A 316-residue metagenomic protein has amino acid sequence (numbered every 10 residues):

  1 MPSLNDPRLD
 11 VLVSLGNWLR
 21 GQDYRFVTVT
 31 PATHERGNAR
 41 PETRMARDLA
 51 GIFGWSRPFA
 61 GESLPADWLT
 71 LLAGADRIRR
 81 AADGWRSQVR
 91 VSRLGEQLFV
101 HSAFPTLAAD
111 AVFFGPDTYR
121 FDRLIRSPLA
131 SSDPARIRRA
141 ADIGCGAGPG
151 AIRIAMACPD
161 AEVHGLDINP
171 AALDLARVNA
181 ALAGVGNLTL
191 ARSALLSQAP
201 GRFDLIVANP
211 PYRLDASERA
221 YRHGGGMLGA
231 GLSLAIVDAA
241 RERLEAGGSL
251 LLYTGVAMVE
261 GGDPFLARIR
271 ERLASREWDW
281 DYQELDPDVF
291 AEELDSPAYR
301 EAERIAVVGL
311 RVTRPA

Functional and structural regions predicted by a protein language model:
P2-E96: N-terminal auxiliary segments of SAM/dcSAM-dependent transferases
L4, A220-G225, E260-D263, P297: Short, flexible/disordered intra-domain loops and linkers
D83-A130: Class I SAM-dependent transferase core
D117-A208, L214, E218: Conserved SAM/SAH cofactor-binding pocket of Class I
P170, Y221-E245: Glycine-rich S-adenosyl-L-methionine
D215, R219-H223, S249: Short, glycine-/aromatic-enriched active-site segment of Class I SAM-dependent methyltransferases
G248-T254: Conserved beta-strand signature within the Rossmann-like core of class I S-adenosyl-L-methionine
M258-P315: Class I S-adenosyl-L-methionine
